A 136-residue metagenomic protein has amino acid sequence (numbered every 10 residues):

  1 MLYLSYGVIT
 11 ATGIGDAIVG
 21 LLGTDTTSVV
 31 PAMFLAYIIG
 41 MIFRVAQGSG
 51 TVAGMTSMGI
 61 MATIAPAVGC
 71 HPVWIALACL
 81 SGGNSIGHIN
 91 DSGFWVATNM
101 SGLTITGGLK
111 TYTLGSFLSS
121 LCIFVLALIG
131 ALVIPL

Functional and structural regions predicted by a protein language model:
M1-L2, V125: Selective recognition of specific alpha-helical transmembrane segments in multi-pass small-molecule
L2-I9, G23-C70, L80: Hydrophobic alpha-helical transmembrane segments of multi-pass integral membrane proteins, predominantly secondary
G7-V19, A46, L128-L136: Transmembrane helix-loop junctions in multi-pass membrane proteins
A17-I18, T51-I64, S92-T104: Re-entrant/interfacial helical elements at transmembrane boundaries that shape and gate the permeation pathway
I18, L22, G108-L109: Hydrophobic alpha-helical elements at and bordering transmembrane segments of multi-pass membrane proteins
A53, W74-A78, K110: Signature of the 12-TM Major Facilitator Superfamily
P72-V73, I105: Alpha-helix N-cap/start motif
S81-L136: Juxtamembrane and boundary regions of transmembrane helices in multi-pass small-molecule transporters and channels
